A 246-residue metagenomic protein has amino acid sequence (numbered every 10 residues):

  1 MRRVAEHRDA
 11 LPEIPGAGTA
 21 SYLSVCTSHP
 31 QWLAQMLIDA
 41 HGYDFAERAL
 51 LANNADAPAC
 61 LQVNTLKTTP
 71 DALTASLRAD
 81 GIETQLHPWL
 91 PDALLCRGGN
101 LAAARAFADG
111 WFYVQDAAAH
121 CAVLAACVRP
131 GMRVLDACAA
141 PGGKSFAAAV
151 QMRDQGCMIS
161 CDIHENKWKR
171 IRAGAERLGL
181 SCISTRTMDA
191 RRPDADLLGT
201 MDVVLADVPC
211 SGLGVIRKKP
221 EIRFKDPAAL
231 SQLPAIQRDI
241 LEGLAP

Functional and structural regions predicted by a protein language model:
M1-P246: S-adenosylmethionine
